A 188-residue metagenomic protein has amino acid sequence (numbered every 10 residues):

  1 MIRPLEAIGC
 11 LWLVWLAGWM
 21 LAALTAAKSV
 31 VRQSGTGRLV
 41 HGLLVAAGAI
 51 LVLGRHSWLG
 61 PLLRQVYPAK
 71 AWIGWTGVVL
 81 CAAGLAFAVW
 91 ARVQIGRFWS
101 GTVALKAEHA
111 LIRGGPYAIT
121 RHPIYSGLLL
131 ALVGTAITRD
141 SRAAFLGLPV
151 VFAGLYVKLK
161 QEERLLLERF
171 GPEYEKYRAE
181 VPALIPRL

Functional and structural regions predicted by a protein language model:
M1-K106, R113, A131-L188: Membrane-anchoring alpha-helices and their flanking helix-loop junctions
H109-T120, I124-Y125, L167: Solvent-exposed interhelical
